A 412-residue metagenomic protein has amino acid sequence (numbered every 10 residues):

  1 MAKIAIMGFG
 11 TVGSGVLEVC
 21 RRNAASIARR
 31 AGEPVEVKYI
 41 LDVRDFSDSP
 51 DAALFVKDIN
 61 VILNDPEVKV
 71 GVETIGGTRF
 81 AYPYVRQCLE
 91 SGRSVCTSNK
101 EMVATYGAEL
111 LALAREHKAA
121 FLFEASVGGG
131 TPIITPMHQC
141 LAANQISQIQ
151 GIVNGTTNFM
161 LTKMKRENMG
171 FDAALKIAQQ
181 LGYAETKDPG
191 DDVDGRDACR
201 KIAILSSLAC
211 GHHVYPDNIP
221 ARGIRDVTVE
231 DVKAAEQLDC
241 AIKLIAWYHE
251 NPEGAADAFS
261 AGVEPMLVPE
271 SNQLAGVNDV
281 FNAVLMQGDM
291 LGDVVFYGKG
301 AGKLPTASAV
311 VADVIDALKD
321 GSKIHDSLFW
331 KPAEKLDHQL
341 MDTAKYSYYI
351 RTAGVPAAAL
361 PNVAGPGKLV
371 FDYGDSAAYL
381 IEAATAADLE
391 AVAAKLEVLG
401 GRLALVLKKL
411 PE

Functional and structural regions predicted by a protein language model:
M1-S91: N-terminal glycine-/serine-/threonine-rich beta1-alpha1-beta2 phosphate-ribose binding loop of Rossmann-like
M7, T11, G15, V35 (+15 more regions): Conserved active-site and cofactor/substrate-binding residues in soluble primary-metabolism enzymes
P34, D188, D192, H213-A221 (+2 more regions): Flexible, glycine/charged-enriched surface loops at secondary-structure junctions
V68, R115-D197: Rossmann-like NAD(P)H-binding beta-loop-alpha module
A81-Q87, S91, S98-H138: Rossmann-fold NAD(P)-binding glycine/threonine-rich loop
Q148-Q150, N158-L161, K165, Y183-G190 (+1 more regions): Catalytic, metal-anchored helix/loop core of enzyme active sites in primary metabolism
A173-G276, F281-A283: Substrate-binding/catalytic subdomain of NAD(P)-dependent oxidoreductase enzymes
V314-E412: A conserved regulatory-domain signal marking ACT and ACT-like small-molecule sensing domains and adjacent regulatory
